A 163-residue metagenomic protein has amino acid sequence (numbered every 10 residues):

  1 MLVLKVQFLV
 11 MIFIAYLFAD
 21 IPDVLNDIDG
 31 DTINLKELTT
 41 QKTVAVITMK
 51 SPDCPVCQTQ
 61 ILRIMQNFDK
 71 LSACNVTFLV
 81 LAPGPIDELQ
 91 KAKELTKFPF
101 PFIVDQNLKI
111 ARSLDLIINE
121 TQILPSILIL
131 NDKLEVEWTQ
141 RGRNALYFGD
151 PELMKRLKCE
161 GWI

Functional and structural regions predicted by a protein language model:
L2-M11: Sec-dependent signal peptide recognition, specifically the positively charged N-region followed immediately by
M11-A19: Hydrophobic h-region of N-terminal signal peptides that target proteins for export in Gram-negative bacteria
V24-V44: A short beta-strand-turn-helix
K36, L114, W138-Q140: Short hydrophobic alpha-helix segments
L38-I64: Short active-site neighborhood of thiol/selenol oxidoreductases, capturing the structured segment around
Q58-K97, L108-R112: Structural microenvironment flanking redox-active thiols in thiol-disulfide oxidoreductases
F98-F100, L116-L128: Structural micro-motif
L124-I163: Thiol-/selenol-based redox modules, centered on thioredoxin-like and closely related oxidoreductase domains
